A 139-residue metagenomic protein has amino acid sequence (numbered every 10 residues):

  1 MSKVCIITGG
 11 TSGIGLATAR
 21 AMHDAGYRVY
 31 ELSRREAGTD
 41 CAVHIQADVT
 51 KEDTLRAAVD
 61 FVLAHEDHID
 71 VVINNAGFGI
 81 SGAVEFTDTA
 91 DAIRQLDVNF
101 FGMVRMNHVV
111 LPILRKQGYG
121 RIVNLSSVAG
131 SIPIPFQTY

Functional and structural regions predicted by a protein language model:
T11-S12: Conserved glycine-rich cofactor-binding loop
A25-D40: Conserved glycine-rich Rossmann-like NAD(P)H-binding loop of the short-chain dehydrogenase/reductase
A47-A57, T89: The beta1-alpha1 cofactor-binding region of Rossmann-like NAD(H)/NADP(H)-dependent oxidoreductases
N75-I80: Conserved NAD(P)H cofactor-binding loop of Rossmann-fold oxidoreductase domains
A83-V84, D88-R94: Substrate-binding pocket helix/loop in short-chain dehydrogenase/reductase
N107-H108: A short, exposed helix-loop element centered on a Lys and neighboring polar residues
S127: Residue(s) in the substrate-gating loop at a strand-loop-helix junction that position the organic substrate next
